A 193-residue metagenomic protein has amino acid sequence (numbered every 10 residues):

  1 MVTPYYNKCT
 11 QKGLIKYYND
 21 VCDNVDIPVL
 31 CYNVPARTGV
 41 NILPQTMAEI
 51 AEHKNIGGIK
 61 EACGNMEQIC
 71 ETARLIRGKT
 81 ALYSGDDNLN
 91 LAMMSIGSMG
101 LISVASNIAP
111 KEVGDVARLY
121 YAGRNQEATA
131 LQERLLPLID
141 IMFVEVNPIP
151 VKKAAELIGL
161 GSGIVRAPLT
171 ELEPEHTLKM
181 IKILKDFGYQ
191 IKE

Functional and structural regions predicted by a protein language model:
M1, K79-S84, G100-A105: Short hydrophobic/aromatic-enriched beta-strand-loop microsegments
M1-A81: Glycine/proline-rich, positively charged, aromatic-decorated active-site loop/lid region on the catalytic face
R37, I56, A62, Y83 (+3 more regions): Short glycine/serine/threonine-biased micro-segments
N65, D86-L89: A generic "binding-loop/recognition-motif" signal
N88-E193: Structured C-terminal cap/extension of enzyme domains
